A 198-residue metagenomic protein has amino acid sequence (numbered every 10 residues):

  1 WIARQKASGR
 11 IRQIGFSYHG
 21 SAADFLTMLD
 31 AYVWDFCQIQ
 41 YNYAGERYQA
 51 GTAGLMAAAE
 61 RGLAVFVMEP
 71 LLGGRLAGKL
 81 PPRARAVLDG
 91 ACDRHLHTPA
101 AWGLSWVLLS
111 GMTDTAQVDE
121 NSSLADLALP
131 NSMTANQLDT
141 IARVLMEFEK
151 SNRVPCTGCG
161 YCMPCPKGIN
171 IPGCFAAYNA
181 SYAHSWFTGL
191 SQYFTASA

Functional and structural regions predicted by a protein language model:
W1-G74, R83-R85: Glycine/proline-rich, positively charged, aromatic-decorated active-site loop/lid region on the catalytic face
A31-V33, A53-A198: Structured C-terminal cap/extension of enzyme domains
